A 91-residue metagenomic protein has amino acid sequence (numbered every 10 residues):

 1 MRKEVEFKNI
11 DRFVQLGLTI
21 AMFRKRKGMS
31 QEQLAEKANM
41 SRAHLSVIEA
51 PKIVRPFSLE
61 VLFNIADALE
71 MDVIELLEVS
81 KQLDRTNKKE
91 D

Functional and structural regions predicted by a protein language model:
M1-R26: A short, Lys/Arg-rich alpha-helix, primarily the initiator
R2-K3, F7, D67, E75-D91: Short, charged recognition helix plus adjacent turn of helix-turn-helix-like nucleic-acid-binding domains
I20, L34-A35, L45-I48, L76: Conserved hydrophobic/aromatic packing and binding residues within compact polymer-binding modules
A21, E32, F63: Residues within the helices of the helix-turn-helix
R24, A35, A66: The alpha-helix within a helix-turn-helix
S30, S41-H44, S58, D72: Short coil turns linking two alpha-helices in DNA-binding domains
N39-R55: Recognition helix of helix-turn-helix/homeodomain-like DNA-binding domains that insert into the DNA major groove
K52-D67: Short, basic-rich loop-to-helix N-cap that marks the start of a DNA-contacting helix
